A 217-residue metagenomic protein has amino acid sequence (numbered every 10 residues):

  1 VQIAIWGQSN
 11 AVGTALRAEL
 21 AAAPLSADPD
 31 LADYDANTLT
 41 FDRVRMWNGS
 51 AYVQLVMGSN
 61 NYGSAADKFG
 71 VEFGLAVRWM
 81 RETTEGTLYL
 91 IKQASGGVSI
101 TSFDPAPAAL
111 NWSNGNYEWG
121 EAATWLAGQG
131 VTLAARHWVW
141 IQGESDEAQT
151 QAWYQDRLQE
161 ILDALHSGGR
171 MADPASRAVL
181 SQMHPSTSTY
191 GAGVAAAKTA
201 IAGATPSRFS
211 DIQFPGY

Functional and structural regions predicted by a protein language model:
V1-Y217: Cell-envelope and extracellular/periplasmic
